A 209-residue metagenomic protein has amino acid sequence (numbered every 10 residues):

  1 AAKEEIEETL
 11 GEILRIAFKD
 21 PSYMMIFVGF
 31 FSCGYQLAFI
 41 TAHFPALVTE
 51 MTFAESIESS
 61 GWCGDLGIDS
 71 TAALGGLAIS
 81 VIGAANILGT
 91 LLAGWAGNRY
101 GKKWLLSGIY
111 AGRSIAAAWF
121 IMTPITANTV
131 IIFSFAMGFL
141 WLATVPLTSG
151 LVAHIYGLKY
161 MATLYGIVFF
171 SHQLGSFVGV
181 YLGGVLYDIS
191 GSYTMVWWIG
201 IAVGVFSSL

Functional and structural regions predicted by a protein language model:
A1-E12: Flexible cytoplasmic inter-helical loops of multi-pass small-molecule transporters
R15-W95, V145, G179: Extracytoplasmic gate region of multi-pass secondary transporters
F39, A73-L151: C-terminal transmembrane helical hairpin of 12-TM major facilitator-type secondary transporters
V48-T49, A96-G97, L182-G191: Interfacial helix-cap and linker-helix signal at transmembrane-aqueous boundaries of multi-pass secondary transporters
A72-A73, L158-V168: Loop-to-transmembrane helix entry/capping segments in MFS-fold secondary transporters and related SLC/MFSD carriers
V152-M161, G191: Paired intracellular helix-loop junctions of major facilitator superfamily
M195-L209: Symmetry-related core transmembrane helices of the 12-TM Major Facilitator Superfamily/SLC fold
